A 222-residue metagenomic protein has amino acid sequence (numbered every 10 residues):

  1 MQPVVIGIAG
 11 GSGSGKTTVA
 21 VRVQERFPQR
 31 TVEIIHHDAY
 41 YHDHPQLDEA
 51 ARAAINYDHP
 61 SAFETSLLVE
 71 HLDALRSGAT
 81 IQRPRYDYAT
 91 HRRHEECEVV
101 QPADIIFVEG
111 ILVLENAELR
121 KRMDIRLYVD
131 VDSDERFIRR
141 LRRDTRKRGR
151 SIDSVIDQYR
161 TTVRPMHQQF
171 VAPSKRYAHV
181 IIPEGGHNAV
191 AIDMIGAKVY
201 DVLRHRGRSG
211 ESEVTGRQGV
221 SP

Functional and structural regions predicted by a protein language model:
G11: P-loop (Walker A) phosphate-binding loop of NTP-binding proteins
K16: Conserved lysine of the Walker
V19: Hydrophobic positions on the alpha1 helix immediately C-terminal to the Walker A/P-loop
R30-E33, H42-T90: Conserved nucleotide-sensing/catalytic segment adjacent to the nucleotide-binding pocket in NTP-handling enzymes
H71-V108, V113-L114, Y200, R206: Phosphate-binding/switch loop-helix module in NTP-utilizing enzymes
H94-R148: ATP-dependent NMP and nucleoside kinases share a basic, alpha-helical "lid"
Q101-P102, R142, R164-P222: NTP-dependent small-molecule kinase module
